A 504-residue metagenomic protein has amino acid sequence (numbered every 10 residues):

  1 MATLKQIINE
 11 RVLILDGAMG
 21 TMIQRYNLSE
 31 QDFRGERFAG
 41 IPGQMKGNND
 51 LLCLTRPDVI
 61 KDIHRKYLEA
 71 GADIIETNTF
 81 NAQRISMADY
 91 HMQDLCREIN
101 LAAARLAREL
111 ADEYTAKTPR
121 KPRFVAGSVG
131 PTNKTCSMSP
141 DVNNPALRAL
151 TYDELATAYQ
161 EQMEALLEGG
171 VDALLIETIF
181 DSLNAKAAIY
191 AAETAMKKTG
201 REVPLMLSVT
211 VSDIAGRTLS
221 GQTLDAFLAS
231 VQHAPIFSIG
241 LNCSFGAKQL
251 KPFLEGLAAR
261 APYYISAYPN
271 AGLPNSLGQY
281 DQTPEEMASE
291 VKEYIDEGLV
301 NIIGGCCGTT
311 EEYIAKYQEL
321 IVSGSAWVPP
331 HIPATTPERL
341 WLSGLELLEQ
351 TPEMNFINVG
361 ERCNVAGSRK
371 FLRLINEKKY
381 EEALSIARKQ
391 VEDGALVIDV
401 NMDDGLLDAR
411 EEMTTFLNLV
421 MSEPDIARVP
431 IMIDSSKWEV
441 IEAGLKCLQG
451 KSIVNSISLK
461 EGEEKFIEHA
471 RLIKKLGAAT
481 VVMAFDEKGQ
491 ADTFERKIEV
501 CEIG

Functional and structural regions predicted by a protein language model:
M1-G504: Domain-level signal for soluble alpha/beta catalytic cores
